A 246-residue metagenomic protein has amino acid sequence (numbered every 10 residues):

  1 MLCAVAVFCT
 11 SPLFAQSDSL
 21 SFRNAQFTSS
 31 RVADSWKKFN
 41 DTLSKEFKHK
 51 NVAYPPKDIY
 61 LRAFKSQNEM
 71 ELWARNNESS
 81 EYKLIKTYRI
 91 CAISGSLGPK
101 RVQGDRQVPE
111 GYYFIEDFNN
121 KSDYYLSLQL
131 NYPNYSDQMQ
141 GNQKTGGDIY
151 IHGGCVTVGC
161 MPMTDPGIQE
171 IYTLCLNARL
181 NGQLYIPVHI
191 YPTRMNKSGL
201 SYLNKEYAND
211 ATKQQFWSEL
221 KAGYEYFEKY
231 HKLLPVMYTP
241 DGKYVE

Functional and structural regions predicted by a protein language model:
M1-S19: Bacterial Sec-dependent N-terminal signal peptides
Q16-V158, P166-I186, M195-E246: Cell wall/extracellular polymer interaction/catalysis modules
M163: A conserved hydrophobic position in a structured secondary element of the catalytic/binding core that shapes
I190-P192: Hydrophobic transmembrane alpha-helices
